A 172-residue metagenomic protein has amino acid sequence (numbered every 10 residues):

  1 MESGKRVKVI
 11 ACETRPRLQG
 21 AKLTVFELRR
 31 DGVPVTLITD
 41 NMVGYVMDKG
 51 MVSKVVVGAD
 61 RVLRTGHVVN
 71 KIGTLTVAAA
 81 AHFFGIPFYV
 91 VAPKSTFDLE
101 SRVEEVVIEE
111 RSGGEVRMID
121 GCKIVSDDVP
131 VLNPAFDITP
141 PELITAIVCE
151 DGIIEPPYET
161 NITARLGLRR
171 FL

Functional and structural regions predicted by a protein language model:
M1-G4, A78: Histidine-anchored nucleotide/phosphate-binding helix
S3-K8, V33: Short, surface-exposed connector motifs at secondary-structure boundaries
C12-L172: Conserved phosphate- and dinucleotide-binding cores of soluble alpha/beta proteins, encompassing both enzyme active
